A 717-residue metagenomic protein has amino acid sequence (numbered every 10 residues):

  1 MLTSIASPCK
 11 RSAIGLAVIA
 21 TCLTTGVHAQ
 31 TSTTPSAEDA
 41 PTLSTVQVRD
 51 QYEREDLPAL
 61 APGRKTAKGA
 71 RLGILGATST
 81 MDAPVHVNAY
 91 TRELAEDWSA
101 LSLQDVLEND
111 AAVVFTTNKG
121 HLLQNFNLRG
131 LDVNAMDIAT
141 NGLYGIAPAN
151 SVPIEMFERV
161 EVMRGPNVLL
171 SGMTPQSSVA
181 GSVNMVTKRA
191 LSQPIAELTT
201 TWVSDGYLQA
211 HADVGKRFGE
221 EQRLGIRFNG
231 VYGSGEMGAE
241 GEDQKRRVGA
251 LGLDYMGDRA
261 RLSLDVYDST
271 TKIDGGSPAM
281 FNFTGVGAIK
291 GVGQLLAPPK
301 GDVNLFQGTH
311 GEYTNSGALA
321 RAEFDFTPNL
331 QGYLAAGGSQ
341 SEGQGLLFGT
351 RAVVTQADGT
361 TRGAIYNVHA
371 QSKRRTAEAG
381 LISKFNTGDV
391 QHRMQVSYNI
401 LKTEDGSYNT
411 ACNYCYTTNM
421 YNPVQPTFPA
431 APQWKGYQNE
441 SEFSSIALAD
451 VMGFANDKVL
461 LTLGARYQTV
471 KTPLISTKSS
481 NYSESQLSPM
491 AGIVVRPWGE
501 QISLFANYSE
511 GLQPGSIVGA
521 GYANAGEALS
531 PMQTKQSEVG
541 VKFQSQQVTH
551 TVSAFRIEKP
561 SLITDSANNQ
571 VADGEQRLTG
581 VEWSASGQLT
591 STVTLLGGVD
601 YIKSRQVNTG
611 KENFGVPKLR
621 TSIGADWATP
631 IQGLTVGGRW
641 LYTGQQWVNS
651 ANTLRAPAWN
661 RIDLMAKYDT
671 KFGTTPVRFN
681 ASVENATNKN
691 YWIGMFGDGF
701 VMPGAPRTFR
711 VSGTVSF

Functional and structural regions predicted by a protein language model:
S44-Q193, V539: Acidic, small-polar-rich N-terminal luminal/periplasmic segments of exported/outer-membrane proteins
E155-E158, V168-G249, Y255-R261, S316 (+1 more regions): Outer-membrane beta-barrel translocator/receptor signature
G233-M237, G252-M256, R261-D325, G338-S372 (+2 more regions): Acidic/polar loop-and-plug regions of large Gram-negative outer-membrane beta-barrel proteins
D254, S372, Q391-T403, Y437-K559 (+3 more regions): Structural signature of Gram-negative outer-membrane beta-barrels, strongest in the C-terminal barrel of TonB-dependent
K272-V286, K402-S407, V495-E538, T549-D573 (+3 more regions): Surface-exposed extracellular loop regions of Gram-negative outer-membrane beta-barrel proteins, predominantly
E323-D325, Q331-G337, S341-L347, L504 (+4 more regions): Membrane-embedded beta-barrel scaffold of Gram-negative outer-membrane proteins
A455-K458, R556-E558, A572-S650, T687-N690 (+1 more regions): Gram-negative outer-membrane beta-barrel transporters
T590-L595, P630-I631, Q645-W647, Y668-F717: C-terminal beta-signal and adjacent terminal beta-strands/loops of Gram-negative outer-membrane beta-barrel proteins
